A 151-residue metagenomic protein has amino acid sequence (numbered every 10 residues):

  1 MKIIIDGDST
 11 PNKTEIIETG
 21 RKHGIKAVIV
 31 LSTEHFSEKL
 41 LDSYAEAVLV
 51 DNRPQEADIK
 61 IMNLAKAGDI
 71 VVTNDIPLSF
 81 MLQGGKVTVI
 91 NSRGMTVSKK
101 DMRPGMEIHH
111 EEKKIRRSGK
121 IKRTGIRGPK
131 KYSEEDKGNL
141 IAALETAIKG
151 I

Functional and structural regions predicted by a protein language model:
M1-I151: Nuclease catalytic cores that cleave nucleic-acid phosphodiester bonds, predominantly acidic two-metal-ion
